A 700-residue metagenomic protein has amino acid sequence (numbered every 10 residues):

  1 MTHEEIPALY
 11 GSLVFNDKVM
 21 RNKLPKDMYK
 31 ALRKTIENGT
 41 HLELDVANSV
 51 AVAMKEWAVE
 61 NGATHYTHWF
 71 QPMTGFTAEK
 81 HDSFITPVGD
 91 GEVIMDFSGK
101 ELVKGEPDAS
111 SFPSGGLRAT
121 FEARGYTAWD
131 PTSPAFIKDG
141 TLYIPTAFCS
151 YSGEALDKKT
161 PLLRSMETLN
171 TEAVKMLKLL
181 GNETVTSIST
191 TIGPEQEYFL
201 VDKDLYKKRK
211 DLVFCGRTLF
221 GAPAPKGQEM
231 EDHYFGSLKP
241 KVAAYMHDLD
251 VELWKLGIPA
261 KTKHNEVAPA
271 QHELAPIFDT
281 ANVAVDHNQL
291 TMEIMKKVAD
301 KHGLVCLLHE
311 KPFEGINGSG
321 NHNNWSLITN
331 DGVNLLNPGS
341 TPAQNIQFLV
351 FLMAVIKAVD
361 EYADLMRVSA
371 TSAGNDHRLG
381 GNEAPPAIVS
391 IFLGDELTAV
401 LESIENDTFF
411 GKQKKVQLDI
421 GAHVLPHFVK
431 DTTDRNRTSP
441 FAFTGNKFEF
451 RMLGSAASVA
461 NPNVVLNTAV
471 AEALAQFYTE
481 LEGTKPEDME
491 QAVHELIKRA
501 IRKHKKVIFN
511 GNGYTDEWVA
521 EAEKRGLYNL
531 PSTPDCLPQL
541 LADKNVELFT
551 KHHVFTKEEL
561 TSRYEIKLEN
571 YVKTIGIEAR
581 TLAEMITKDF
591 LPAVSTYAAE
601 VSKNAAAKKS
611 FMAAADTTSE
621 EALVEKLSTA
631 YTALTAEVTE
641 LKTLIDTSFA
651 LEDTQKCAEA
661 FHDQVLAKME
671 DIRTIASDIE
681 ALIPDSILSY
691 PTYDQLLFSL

Functional and structural regions predicted by a protein language model:
M1, L9-K18, T171, K175-K178: Flexible inter-domain linker/hinge segments
A8-E122: Active-site core of metal-dependent hydrolases
V46-V50, F70-P72, K100-E101, F148 (+4 more regions): Active-site-proximal loop/turn and secondary-structure-junction residues that shape catalytic pockets, frequently
A63, T67-Q71, H287-K301, L327 (+3 more regions): Hydrophobic/aromatic-rich, well-ordered segments within soluble, folded domains that form packed cores
G75-D90, P107-S110, R209, G216-T218 (+4 more regions): Short linear, low-complexity motifs centered on an aromatic residue
T86-T120, E231, A354-V355, Y478-E487 (+2 more regions): Short, intrinsically disordered, low-complexity segments enriched in Ser/Thr and Pro
E122-L308, N317-G320, L327-E565: Glycine-rich, acidic/polar active-site loops that bind/position phosphate-bearing ligands
A500-L700: C-terminal amphipathic alpha-helical interaction region
